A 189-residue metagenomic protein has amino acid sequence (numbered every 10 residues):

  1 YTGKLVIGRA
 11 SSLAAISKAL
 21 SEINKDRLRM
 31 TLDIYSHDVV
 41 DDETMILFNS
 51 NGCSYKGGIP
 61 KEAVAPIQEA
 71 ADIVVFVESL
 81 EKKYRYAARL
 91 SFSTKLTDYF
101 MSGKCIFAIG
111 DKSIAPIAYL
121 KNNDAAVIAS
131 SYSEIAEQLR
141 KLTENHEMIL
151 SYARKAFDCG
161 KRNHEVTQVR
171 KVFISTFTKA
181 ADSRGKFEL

Functional and structural regions predicted by a protein language model:
Y1-A10, S17-L20: Conserved donor-binding/catalytic core segment of Leloir-type glycosyltransferases
Y1-V6, H37, G57-G58, A125: Conserved donor-binding loops in enzymes that form glycosidic bonds
T2, D33-Y35, F107-I109: Short hydrophobic segments within beta-strands
G8-S11, E62-P66, V74-F100, I106-A118: Nucleotide-sugar-dependent
S12-I16, L32, I135, F173: A structural motif in glycosyltransferase catalytic domains
N24-S36, D41-I73: Nucleotide-activated donor-binding/catalytic signature segment of Leloir-type glycosyltransferases, i.e., the conserved
D111-R140: Change "using UDP/GDP/dTDP sugars" to "using nucleotide sugars
S130-S133, E147-T178: A charged, aromatic-enriched C-terminal amphipathic alpha-helix characteristic of glycosyltransferases across folds
